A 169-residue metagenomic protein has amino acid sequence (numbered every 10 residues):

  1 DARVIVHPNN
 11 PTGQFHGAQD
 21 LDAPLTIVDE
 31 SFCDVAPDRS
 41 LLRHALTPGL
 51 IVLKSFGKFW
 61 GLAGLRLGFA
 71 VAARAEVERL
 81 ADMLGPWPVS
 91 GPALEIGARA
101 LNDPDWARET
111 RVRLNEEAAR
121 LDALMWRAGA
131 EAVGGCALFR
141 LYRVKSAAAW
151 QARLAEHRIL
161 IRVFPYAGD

Functional and structural regions predicted by a protein language model:
D1-A36: Active-site phosphate-binding strand-loop segment of PLP-dependent enzymes
I5, V28, K54, I161-V163: Hydrophobic residues in well-ordered beta-strands that form the structural core
P24, G49-L50: Short, conserved active-site loop motifs that form the nucleotide-linked donor/cofactor pocket
D38-R43: Rossmann-fold NAD(P)-binding glycine/threonine-rich loop
L50-W126, A130-A132: PLP-dependent aminotransferase class I/II
N115, A119, A123-H157: Conserved PLP-binding catalytic core of the aspartate aminotransferase-like
E156-H157, Y166-D169: PLP-dependent enzyme catalytic core of the Aspartate aminotransferase-like
